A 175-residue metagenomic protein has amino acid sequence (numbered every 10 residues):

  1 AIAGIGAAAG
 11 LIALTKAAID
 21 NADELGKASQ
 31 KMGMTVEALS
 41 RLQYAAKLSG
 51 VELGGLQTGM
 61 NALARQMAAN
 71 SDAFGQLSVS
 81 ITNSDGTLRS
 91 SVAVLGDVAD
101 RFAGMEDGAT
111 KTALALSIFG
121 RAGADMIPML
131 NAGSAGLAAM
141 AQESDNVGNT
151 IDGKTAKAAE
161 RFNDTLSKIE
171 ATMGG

Functional and structural regions predicted by a protein language model:
A1-K16, D20-D23, K27-E37, R41-V51 (+5 more regions): Low-complexity, glycine/alanine/serine/threonine- and acidic/polar-rich repeat/linker tracts characteristic of secreted
